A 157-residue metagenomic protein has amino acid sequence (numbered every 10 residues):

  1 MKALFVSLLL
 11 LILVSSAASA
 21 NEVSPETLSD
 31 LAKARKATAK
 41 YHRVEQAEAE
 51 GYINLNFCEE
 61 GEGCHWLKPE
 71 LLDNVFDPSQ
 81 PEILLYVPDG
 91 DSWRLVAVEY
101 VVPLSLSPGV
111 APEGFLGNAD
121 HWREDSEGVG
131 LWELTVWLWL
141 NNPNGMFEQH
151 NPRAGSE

Functional and structural regions predicted by a protein language model:
M1-L4: Positively charged n-region of N-terminal signal peptides that target proteins for export
V6-S15: Bacterial N-terminal signal peptides
S16-A20: Sec/Tat signal peptide C-region and signal peptidase I cleavage site
N21-E157: Primary mode marks residue(s) on the alpha4-beta5-alpha5 output face of response regulator receiver
